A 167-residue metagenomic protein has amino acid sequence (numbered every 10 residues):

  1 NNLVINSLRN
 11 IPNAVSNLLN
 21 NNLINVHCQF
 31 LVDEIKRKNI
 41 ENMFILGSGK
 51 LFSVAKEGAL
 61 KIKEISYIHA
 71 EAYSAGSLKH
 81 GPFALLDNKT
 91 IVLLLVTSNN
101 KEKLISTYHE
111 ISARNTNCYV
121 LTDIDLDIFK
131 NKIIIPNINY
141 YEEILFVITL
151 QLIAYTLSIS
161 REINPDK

Functional and structural regions predicted by a protein language model:
N1-K167: A SIS-like phosphosugar-recognition module
